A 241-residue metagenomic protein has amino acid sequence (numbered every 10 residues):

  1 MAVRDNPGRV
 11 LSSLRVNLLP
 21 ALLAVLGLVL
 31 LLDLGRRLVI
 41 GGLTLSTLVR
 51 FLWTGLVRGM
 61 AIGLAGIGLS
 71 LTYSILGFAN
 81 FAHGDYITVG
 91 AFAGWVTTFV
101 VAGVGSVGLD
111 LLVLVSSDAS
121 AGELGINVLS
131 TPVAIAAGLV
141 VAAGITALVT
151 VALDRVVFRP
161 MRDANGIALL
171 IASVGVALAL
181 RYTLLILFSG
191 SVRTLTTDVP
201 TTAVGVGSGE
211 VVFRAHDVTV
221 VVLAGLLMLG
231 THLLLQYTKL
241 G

Functional and structural regions predicted by a protein language model:
A2-L64, D110-V128, A164-I167, R214-V218: Membrane-interfacial amphipathic/re-entrant helices at transmembrane-helix boundaries
P20-D33, A91-V96, V141-V149, V174-L185 (+1 more regions): Hydrophobic core segments of alpha-helical transmembrane domains in multi-pass membrane transport and ion-translocation
L26-L43, S74-L76, T98-V100, L180-R193 (+1 more regions): Structural signal for alpha-helical transmembrane segments and their membrane-water exit/capping regions in multi-pass
T47-G105, V156, M161-D163: Single transmembrane alpha-helix segments in multi-pass membrane proteins
L52, L56-G63, I67-S70, H83-I87 (+7 more regions): Hydrophobic alpha-helical transmembrane segments of integral membrane proteins, especially multi-pass transporters
G68, H83, L233-G241: Membrane-embedded alpha-helices of multi-pass transport/permease systems
G103-V176: Alpha-helical transmembrane segments within multi-pass membrane transporters and channels
S117-L129, P160-M161, N165-Y237: Transmembrane helix-bundle core of multi-pass membrane transporters and related energy-transducing complexes
